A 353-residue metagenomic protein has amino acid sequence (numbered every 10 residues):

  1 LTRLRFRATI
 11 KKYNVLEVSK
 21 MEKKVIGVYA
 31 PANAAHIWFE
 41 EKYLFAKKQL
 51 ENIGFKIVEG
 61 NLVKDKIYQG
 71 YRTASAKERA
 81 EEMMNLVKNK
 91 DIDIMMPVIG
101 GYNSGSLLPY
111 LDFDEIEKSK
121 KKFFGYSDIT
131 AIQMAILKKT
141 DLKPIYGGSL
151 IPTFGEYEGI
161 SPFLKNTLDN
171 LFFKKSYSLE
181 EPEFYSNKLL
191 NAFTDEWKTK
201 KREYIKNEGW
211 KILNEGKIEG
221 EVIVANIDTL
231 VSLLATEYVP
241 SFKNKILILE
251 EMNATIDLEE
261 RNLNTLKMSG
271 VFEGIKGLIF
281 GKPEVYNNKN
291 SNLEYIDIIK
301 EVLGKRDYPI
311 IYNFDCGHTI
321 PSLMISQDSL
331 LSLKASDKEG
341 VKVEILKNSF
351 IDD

Functional and structural regions predicted by a protein language model:
V18-D91: ATP/NTP phosphate-donor binding region
K23-I26, N244-K245, V341: Nucleotide donor/acceptor-binding cores
I94-G105, Y110, Y126: N-terminal glycine-rich "phosphate-gripper" loop used for MgATP/nucleotide binding and carboxylate activation
L111-K139, K143-L150, R306-P309: Short, acidic/small-residue loops that bind anionic groups at enzyme active sites
I145-V224: Conserved anion/nucleotide-ligand pocket segment
L233-N290, E294: Internal helical hairpin/lid segments
F280-D353: ATP/nucleoside-binding phosphotransfer catalytic cores, i.e., glycine-rich phosphate-binding loops
